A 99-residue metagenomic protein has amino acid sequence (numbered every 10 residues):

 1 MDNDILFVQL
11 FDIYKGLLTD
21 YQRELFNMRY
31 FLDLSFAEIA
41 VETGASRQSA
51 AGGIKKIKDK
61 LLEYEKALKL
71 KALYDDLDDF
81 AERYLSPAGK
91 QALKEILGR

Functional and structural regions predicted by a protein language model:
D2-K15: Short, Lys/Arg-enriched N-terminal segment that forms or immediately precedes the first helix of a structured domain
L17, E38-T43: N-terminal helix-turn-helix DNA-binding core of bacterial DNA-binding proteins
D20-L32: Short amphipathic alpha helix immediately N-terminal
F26, I39-A40, A50: Hydrophobic positions on the alpha-helical face of helix-turn-helix-like DNA-binding modules
G44-Y64: DNA-recognition helix of helix-turn-helix
L62-D75: Short Lys/Arg-enriched helix C-cap and helix-to-coil transition segments that create basic nucleic-acid-contact patches
F80-R99: Helix-turn-helix/homeodomain-like alpha-helical modules used for DNA recognition and transcription-factor dimerization
